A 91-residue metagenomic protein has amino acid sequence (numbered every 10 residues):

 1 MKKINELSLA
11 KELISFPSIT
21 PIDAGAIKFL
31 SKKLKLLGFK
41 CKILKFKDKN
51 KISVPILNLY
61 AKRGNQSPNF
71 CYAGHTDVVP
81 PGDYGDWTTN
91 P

Functional and structural regions predicted by a protein language model:
K2-P91: Acidic/His- and Gly-rich active-site-bordering loop/insert found across diverse amide/peptide-bond hydrolases
